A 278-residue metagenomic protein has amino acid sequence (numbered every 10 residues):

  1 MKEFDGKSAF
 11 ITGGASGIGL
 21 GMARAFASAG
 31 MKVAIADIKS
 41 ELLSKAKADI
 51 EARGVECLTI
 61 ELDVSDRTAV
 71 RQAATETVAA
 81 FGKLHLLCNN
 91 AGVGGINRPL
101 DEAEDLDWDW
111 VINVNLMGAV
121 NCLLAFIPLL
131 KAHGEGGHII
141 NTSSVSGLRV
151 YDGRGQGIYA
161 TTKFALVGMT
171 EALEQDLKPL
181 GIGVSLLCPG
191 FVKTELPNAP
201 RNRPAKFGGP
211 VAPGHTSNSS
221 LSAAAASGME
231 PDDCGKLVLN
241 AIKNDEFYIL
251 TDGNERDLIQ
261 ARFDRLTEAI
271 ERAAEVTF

Functional and structural regions predicted by a protein language model:
K2-A34: Canonical Rossmann dinucleotide-binding motif of NAD(H)/NADP(H)-dependent dehydrogenases/reductases, specifically
A29, R149, A172-I182: Active-site-adjacent segment of SDR/Rossmann-fold oxidoreductases
S40-E41, E61-Q72, D105: The beta1-alpha1 cofactor-binding region of Rossmann-like NAD(H)/NADP(H)-dependent oxidoreductases
R98-L100, E104-D109: Substrate-binding pocket helix/loop in short-chain dehydrogenase/reductase
L123, T162: Active-site helix of classical SDR
S144: Residue(s) in the substrate-gating loop at a strand-loop-helix junction that position the organic substrate next
P179-I249: SDR active-site lid
